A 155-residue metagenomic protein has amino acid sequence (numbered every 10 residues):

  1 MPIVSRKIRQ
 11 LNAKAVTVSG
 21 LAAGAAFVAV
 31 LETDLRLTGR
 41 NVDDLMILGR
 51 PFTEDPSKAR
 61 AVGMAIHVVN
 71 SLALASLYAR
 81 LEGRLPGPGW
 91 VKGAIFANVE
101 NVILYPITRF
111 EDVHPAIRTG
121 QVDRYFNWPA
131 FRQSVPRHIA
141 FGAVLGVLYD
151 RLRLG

Functional and structural regions predicted by a protein language model:
M1-G155: Short amphipathic, positively biased membrane-proximal segments that drive organelle/inner-membrane targeting
